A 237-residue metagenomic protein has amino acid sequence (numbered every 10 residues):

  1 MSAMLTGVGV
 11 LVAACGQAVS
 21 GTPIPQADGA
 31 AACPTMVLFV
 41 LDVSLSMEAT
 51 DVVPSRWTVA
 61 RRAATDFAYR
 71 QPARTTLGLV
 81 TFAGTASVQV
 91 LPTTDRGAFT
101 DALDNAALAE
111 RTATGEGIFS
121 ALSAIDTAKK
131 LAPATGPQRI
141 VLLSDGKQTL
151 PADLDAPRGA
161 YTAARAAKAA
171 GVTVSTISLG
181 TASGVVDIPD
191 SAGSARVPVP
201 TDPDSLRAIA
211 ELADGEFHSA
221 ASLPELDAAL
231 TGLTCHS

Functional and structural regions predicted by a protein language model:
M1-F39, V43-D51: Acidic, polar low-complexity linker/tail segments
V19, T75-N105, I118-L131, D153 (+2 more regions): Short beta-strand-loop
P25-V37, M47-T76, L91-R96, P157: …and closely analogous acidic/polar surface helices at protein-protein or active-site interfaces in A-domain-like
T35-D42, S46, A63, T76-F82 (+6 more regions): Soluble periplasmic/extracytoplasmic beta-strand elements of cell-envelope proteins
L45-P54, A86-Q89, A102-R111, K147-L154 (+2 more regions): Second-shell loop/turn segments in exported
W57, R61-A68, T76, T93-R96 (+6 more regions): Extracytoplasmic/secreted envelope proteins and their assembly/folding machinery, especially bacterial periplasmic
E116, R139, G146-A208, L212: VWA/integrin I-like adhesion module and closely mimicked acidic/polar interface patches used
E211, H218-S237: C-terminal "exit" segments of structured domains
